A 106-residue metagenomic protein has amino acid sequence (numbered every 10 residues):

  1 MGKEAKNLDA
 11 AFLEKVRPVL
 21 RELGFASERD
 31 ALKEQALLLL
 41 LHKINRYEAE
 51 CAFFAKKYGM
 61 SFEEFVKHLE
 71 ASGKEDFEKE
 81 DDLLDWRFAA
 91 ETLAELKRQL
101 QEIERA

Functional and structural regions predicted by a protein language model:
M1-V66, R98-A106: Small, basic N-terminal interaction modules of short regulatory proteins
S27, E34, L41, G73-D76 (+2 more regions): Heptad-repeat register of long alpha-helical coiled-coils used for dimerization/oligomerization in large scaffolding
K67-S72: Short linear capping/connector segments at secondary-structure termini
D76-A106: Short, compact, well-ordered microdomains
